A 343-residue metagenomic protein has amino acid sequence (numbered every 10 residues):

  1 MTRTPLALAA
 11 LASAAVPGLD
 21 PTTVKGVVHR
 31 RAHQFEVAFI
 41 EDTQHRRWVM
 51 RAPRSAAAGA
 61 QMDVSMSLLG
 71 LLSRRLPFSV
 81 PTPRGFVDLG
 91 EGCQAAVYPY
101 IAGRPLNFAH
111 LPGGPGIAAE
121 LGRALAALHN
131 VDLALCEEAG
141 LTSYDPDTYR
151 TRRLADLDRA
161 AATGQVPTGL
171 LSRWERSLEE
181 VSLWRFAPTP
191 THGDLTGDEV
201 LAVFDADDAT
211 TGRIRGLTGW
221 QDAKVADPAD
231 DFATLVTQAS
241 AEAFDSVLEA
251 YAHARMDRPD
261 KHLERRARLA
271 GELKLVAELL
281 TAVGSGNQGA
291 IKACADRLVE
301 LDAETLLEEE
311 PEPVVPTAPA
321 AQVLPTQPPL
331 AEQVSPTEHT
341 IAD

Functional and structural regions predicted by a protein language model:
M1-P17, A303-D343: Regulatory N- and C-terminal appendages and interdomain linkers associated with kinase/kinase-like NTP transferase
K25-L141: ATP-binding pocket architecture of kinase catalytic cores
Q34-E41, M50, L178-D230, T340-I341: Active-site acidic catalytic loop and adjacent metal/ATP-binding pocket of ATP-dependent phosphoryl transfer enzymes
A38, Q94-V97, L195, A270-E278: Hydrophobic alpha-helical membrane segments, chiefly transmembrane helices and signal peptide h-regions, characterized
R75, L89, Y98-P112, N130-A134 (+4 more regions): A glycine-centered beta->alpha junction motif in the catalytic cores of kinase/phosphotransferase enzymes
A96, G140-E180: Active-site catalytic-loop/activation-segment of kinase and kinase-like phosphoryl-transfer enzymes
I117-E120, V166-W174, A290-L301: Extended, well-ordered alpha-helical scaffold segments
P228-P259, G271-N287: Active-site activation/catalytic loop segments of kinase-like enzymes and analogous catalytic loops in related
